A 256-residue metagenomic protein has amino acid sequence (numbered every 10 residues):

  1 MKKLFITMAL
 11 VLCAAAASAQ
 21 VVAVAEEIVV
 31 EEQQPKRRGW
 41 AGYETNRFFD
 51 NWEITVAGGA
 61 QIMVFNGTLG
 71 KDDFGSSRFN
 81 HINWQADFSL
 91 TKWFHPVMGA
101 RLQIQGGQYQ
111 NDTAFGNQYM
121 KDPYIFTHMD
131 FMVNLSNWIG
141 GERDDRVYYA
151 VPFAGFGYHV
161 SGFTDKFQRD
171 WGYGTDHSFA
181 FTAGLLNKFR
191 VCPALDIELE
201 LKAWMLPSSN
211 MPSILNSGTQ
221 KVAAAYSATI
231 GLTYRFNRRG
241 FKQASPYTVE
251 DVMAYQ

Functional and structural regions predicted by a protein language model:
M1-R47, R239-Q256: Cleavable N-terminal export/targeting peptides
Q20-S89, F163: Short glycine/proline- and aromatic-enriched beta-strand/turn motifs that initiate or cap beta-hairpins
W40-N51, P96-V97, N137-A150, V191-A194 (+1 more regions): Short loop/turn motifs that connect adjacent beta-strands in outer-membrane beta-barrel proteins
E44, V56-A60, F88-K92, M129-L135 (+5 more regions): Residues on the lipid-exposed face of transmembrane beta-strands in outer-membrane beta-barrel proteins
D50, N80-W84, P123-T127, Y148 (+2 more regions): Residues that define the transmembrane beta-barrel architecture of outer-membrane proteins
N66-D73, N111-Y119, R143-D144, G162-W171 (+2 more regions): Outer-membrane beta-barrel translocator domains and adjoining extracellular loop/strand segments of Gram-negative
P96-Q168, S178: Gram-negative (and chloroplast) outer-membrane scaffold detector with strong preference for beta-barrel transmembrane
R190-Q256: Predominantly the C-terminal beta-signal and adjacent terminal strand-loop region of outer-membrane beta-barrel
